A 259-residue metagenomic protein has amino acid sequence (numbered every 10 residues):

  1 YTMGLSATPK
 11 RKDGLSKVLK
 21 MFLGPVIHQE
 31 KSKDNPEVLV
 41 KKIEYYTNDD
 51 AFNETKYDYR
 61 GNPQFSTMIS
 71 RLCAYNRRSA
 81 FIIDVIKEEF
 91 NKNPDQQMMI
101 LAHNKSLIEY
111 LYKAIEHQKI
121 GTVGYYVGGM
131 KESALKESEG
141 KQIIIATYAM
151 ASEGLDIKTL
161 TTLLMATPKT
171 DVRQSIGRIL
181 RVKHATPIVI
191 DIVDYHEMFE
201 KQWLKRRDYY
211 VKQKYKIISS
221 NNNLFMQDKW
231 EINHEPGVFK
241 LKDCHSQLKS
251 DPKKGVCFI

Functional and structural regions predicted by a protein language model:
Y1-K42, Y210: Post-DEXD/H (motif II) to motif III coupling segment of the RecA-like Helicase ATP-binding lobe
Y1-M3, Q96, G140-I143: Loop/turn-to-beta-strand initiation segments
A7-K12, K33-E37, Y45-D50, S106 (+4 more regions): Conserved nucleotide-binding/hydrolysis micro-motifs of P-loop NTPases
K41-M68: Short, basic/glycine-rich phosphate-binding loops at helix/coil junctions that contact nucleotide phosphates
R60-I100, Y110: Conserved interdomain hinge at the start of the Helicase C-terminal
L72, I192-I259: Non-catalytic, charged low-complexity extensions flanking SF2 helicase motor domains
Q96-M130: Conserved helicase motor "Helicase C" RecA-like lobe of SF1/SF2 P-loop NTPases
G128-Q213: Conserved RecA-like P-loop NTPase helicase motor core
